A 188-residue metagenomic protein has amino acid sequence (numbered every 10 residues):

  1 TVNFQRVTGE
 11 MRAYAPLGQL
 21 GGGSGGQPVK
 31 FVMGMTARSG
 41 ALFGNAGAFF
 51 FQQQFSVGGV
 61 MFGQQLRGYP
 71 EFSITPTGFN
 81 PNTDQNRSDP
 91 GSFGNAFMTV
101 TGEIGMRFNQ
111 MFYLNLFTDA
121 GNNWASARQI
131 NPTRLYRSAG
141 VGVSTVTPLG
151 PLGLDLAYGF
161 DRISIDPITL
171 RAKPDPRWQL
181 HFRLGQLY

Functional and structural regions predicted by a protein language model:
T1-F108, L116-A120, W124-Q129, T169-R171 (+1 more regions): C-terminal outer-membrane beta-barrel translocator/porin domains of Gram-negative envelope proteins and their
Q5, G9, R137-V141, L152: One face of beta-strands
G18-G22, Q110-L114, T145-L154: Repeated loop/turn-to-beta-strand initiation elements of outer-membrane beta-barrel proteins
S126, N131-T147: Strand-loop-strand
L135-R137, A172, P176: Conserved, well-ordered active-site substructure
V143-P148, D175-Y188: Outer-membrane beta-barrel "beta-signal"
Y158-R162: A short, acidic, flexible beta-alpha connecting loop/helix-capping segment that sits on the rim of active
S164-D166: A glycine-biased, small/acidic residue-tolerant capping/turn segment at secondary-structure junctions
